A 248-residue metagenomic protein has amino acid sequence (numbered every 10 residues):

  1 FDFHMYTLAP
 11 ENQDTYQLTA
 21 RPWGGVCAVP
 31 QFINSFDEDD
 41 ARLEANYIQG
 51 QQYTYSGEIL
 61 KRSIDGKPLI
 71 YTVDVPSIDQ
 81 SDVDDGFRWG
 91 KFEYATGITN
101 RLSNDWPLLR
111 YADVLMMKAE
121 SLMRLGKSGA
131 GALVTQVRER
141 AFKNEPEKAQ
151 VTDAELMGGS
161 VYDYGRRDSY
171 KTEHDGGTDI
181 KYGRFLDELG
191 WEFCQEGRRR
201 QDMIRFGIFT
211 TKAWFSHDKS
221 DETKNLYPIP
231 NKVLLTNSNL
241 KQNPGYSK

Functional and structural regions predicted by a protein language model:
F1-R21, I98-L108, R138, D153-K248: Long, intrinsically disordered, low-complexity segments
L18, I59-F87, P146-G176: Surface-exposed intrinsically disordered loops and tails
P30-Y111: Flexible, polar/acidic helix-loop-strand segments at domain edges
Y111, K118-E120: Structural register within alpha-helical repeat arrays
